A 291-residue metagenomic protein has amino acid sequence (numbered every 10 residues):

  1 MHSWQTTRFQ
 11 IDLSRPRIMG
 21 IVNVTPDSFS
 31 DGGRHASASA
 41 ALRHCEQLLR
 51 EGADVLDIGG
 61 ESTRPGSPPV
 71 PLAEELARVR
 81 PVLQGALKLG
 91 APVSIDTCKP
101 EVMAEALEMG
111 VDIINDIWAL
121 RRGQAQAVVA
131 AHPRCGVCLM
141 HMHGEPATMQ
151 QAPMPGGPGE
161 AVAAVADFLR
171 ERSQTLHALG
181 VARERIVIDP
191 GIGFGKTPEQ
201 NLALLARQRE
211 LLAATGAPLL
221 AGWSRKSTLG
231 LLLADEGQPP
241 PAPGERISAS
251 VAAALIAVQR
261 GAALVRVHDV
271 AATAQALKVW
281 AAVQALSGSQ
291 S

Functional and structural regions predicted by a protein language model:
M1-P16: SAM-dependent methyltransferases
L13, S30-H44, T63-G85, L89 (+5 more regions): Active-site-adjacent loop and "lid" segments of alpha/beta metabolic enzymes
R43-G59, R260: Catalytic domains of carbohydrate-active enzymes, especially glycoside hydrolases
A182-R185: Short acidic capping loops at alpha-helix termini that bridge into adjacent secondary structure
